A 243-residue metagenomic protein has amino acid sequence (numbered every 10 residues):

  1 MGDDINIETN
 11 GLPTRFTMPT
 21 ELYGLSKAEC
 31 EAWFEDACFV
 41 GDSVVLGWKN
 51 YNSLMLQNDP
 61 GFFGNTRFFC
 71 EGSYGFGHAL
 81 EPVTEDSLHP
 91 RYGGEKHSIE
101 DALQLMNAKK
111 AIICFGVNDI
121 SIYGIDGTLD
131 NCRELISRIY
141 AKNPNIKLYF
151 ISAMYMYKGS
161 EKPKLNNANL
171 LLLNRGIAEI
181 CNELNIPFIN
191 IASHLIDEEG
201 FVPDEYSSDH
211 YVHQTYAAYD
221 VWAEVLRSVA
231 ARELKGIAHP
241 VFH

Functional and structural regions predicted by a protein language model:
M1-V40, V44-N50, A231-H243: N-terminal secretory targeting modules
K27, E31-G127: Conserved SGNH/GDSL esterase-like catalytic core that processes O-acyl groups on lipids and polysaccharides
C38, I112, K147-Y149, P187: A structural signal for isolated positions on well-ordered beta-strands in alpha/beta enzyme cores
K49, S53, G116, R133 (+3 more regions): Sec-exported extracytoplasmic/periplasmic mature domains
N52-M55, D126-T128, P163-N166, P203-D204: Short, glycine/charged-enriched secondary-structure capping and boundary segments
C114-N118, S137-L172: Active-site segments of SGNH/GDSL-like serine hydrolases that catalyze O-acetyl group transfer/hydrolysis on lipids
D126-L135, L170-L173: Charged helix-capping and loop-helix junction motifs
Y155-H243: Catalytic His-Asp segment of secreted/periplasmic serine-dependent ester chemistry enzymes
